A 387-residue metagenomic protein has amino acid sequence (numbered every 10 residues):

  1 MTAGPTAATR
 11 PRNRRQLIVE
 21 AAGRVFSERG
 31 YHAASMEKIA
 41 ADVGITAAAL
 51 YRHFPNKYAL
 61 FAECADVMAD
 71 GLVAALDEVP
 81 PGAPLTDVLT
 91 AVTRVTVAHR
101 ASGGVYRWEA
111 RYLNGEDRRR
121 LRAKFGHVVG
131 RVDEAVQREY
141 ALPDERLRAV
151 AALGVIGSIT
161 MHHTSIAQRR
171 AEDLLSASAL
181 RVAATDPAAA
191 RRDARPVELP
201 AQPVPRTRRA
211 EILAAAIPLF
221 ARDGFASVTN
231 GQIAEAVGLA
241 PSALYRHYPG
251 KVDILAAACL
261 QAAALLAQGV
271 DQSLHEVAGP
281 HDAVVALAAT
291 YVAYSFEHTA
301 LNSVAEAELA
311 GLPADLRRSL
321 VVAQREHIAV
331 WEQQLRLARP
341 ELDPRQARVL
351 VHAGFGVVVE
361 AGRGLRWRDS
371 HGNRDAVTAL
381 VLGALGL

Functional and structural regions predicted by a protein language model:
T2, G126-A141, S165-A226, W367-L387: C-terminal peripheral helix-coil segments that are non-catalytic and often amphipathic
L17, A21, V25-A59, D223-D253 (+1 more regions): Helix-turn-helix
I18-F26, I212, A216-F220, A262 (+1 more regions): Short hydrophobic clusters on alpha-helical segments that form packing/core surfaces in small helical domains
F54, F61-M68, L255-A262, A305: Alpha-helical DNA-contacting segments of helix-turn-helix folds
M68, L89-G115, V136-R191: Hydrophobic, ordered structural segments
L76-S102, Q272-T299: Hydrophobic alpha-helical connector segments
T93-R119, L153, S295-D315, F355-V359 (+1 more regions): Amphipathic alpha-helical segments used for helix-helix packing
G115-Y140, R146-L147, D173-L174, D315-P340 (+1 more regions): Amphipathic alpha-helical packing segments from all-alpha helical-bundle domains
